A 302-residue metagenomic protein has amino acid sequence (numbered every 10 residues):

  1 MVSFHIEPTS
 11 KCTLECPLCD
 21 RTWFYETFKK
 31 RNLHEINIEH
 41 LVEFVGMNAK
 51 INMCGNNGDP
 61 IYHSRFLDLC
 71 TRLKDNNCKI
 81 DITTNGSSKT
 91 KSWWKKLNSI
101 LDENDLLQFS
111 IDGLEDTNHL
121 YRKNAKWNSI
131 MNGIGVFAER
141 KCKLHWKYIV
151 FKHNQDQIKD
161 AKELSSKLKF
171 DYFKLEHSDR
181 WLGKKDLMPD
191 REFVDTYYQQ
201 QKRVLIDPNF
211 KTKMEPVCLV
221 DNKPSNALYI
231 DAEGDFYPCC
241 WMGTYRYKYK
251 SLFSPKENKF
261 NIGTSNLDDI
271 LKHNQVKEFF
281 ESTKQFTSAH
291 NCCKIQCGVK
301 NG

Functional and structural regions predicted by a protein language model:
M1-L18, T22, N48-G55, S225-G234: N-terminal pre-triad scaffold of radical SAM enzymes
E7, E26-I36, F44, L67-T71 (+3 more regions): Radical SAM enzyme [4Fe-4S]-AdoMet core and its adjacent flexible, acidic and glycine-rich loops/tails across
P8-S10, K30, K50, D81-T83 (+2 more regions): Catalytic phosphate/metal-binding cores of nucleic-acid and nucleotide-processing enzymes, i.e., regions that mediate
K11-R21, S288-K300: Local cysteine-cluster metal-coordination motifs and their immediate loop/turn environment, predominantly Fe-S cluster
P17, P60-I61: A short, conserved beta-strand element in the Rossmann-like catalytic core that flanks the donor/metal-binding loop
M53-G58, N85: Glycine-rich beta-strand-to-loop/alpha-helix junction loops that act as flexible
D59, K89-T90: Short loop/turn elements that flank and shape the SAM/SAH-binding pocket of Class I
R65-F66, W93: Acidic donor-diphosphate engagement hotspot in glycosyltransferases and nucleotidyltransferases that stabilizes
